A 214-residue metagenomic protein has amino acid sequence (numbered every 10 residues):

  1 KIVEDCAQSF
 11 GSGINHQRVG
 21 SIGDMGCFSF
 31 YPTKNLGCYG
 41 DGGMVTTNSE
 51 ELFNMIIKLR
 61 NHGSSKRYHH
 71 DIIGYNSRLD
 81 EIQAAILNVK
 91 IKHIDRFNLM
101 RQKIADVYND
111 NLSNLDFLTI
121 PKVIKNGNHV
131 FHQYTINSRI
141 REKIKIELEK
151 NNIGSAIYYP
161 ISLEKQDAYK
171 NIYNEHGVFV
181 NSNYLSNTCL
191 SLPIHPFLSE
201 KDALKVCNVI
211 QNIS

Functional and structural regions predicted by a protein language model:
K1-H16, S49: Catalytic PLP-binding core of fold-type I/II PLP enzymes
V3-D5, S29, Y158, P193: A cross-family glycoside hydrolase active-site/sugar-binding cleft signature
G11-G13, G20, G37-Y39, N76: Glycine-rich phosphate-binding loop at the start of an alpha helix
G13, N48-S214: PLP-dependent aminotransferase class I/II
H16, G23-D24, N187: Active-site acidic short loop of glycosyltransferases
V19-G20, N208: Glycine-rich, phosphate-binding/catalytic loops in enzymes
S21-M55, S64, E81-A84: Active-site PLP attachment segment
